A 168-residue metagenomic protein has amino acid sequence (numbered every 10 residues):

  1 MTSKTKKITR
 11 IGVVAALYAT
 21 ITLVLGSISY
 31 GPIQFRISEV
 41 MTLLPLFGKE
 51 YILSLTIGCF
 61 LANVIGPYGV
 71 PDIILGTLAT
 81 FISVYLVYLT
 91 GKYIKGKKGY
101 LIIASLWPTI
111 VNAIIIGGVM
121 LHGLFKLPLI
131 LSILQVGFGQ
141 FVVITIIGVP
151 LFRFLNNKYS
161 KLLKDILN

Functional and structural regions predicted by a protein language model:
M1-L46, E50, I57: Hydrophobic transmembrane alpha-helices
V13, L53, L127-L131: Alpha-helical membrane-protein architecture signal
S27-P32, V40, L61-L75, A79-Y85 (+1 more regions): Membrane-embedded alpha-helical hairpins and interfacial helices in multi-pass inner-membrane proteins
E50-L53, I102: Residues that define the loop-to-transmembrane-helix transition and helix capping in multi-pass membrane transporters
